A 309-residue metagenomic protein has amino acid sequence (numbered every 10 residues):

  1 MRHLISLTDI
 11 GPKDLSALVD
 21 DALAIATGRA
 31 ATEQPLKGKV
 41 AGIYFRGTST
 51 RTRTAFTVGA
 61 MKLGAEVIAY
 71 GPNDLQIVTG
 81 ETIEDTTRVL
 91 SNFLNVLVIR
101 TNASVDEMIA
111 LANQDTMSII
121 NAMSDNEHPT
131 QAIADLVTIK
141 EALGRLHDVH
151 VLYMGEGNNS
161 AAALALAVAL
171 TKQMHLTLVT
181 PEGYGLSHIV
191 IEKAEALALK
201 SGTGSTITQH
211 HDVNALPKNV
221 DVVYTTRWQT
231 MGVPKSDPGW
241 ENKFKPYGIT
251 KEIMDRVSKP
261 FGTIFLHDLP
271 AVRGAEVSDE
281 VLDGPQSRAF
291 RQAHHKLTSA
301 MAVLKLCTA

Functional and structural regions predicted by a protein language model:
M1-T54, V58: Positively charged, low-complexity intrinsically disordered leader regions
Q34-K140: Phosphate/diphosphate ligand-binding glycine-rich loop within oxidoreductases
P35-A41, H147-V149, G262: Phosphate-coordination loops involved in phosphoryl transfer and adenosine-cofactor binding
R46-V58, L143-T225: Glycine-rich phosphate/diphosphate-binding loop of Rossmann-like nucleotide-binding domains
N73-D74, M123-E127, P181-Y184, A293-K296: Short, acidic/turn-prone active-site loops that include or flank metal/cofactor- and phosphate-binding residues
A196-D279: Rossmann-like adenosine-cofactor binding region
P260-A309: Adenosine-phosphate binding glycine-rich loop
